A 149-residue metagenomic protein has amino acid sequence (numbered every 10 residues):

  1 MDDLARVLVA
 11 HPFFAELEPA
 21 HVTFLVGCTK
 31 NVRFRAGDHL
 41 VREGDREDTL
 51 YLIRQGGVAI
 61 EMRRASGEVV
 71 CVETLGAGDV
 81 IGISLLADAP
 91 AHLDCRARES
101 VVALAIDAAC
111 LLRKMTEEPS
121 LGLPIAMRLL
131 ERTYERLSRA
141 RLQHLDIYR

Functional and structural regions predicted by a protein language model:
M1-R149: Cytosolic regulatory regions built on CNB/CRP/Popeye-like sensor folds
